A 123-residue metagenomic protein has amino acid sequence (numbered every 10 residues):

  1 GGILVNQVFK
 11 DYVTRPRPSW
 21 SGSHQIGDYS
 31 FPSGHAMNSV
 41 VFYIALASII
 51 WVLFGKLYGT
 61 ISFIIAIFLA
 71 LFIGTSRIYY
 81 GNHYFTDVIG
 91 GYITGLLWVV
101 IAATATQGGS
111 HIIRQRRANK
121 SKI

Functional and structural regions predicted by a protein language model:
G2-P16: Transmembrane alpha-helix/helix-exit interface in multi-pass inner-membrane proteins
S19-I123: Membrane-embedded catalytic cores of phosphoryl/pyrophosphoryl-handling enzymes
